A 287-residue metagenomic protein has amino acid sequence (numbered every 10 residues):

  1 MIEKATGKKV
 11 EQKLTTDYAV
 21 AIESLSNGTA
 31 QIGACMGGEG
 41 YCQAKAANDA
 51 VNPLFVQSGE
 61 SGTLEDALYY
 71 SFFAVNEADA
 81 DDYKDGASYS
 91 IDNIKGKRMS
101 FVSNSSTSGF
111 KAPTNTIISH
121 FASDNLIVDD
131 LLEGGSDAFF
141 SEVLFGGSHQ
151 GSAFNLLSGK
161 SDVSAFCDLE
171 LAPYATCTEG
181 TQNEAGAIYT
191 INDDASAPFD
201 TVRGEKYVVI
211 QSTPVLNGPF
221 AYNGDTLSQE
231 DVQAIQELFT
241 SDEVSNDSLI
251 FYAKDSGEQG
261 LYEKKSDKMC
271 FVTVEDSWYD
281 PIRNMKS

Functional and structural regions predicted by a protein language model:
M1, T226-S287: An extracytoplasmic/periplasmic, membrane-proximal ligand-sensing/linker region
M1-C42: Extracytoplasmic small-molecule ligand-binding "clamshell" domains of the periplasmic binding protein/Venus flytrap
E3, I22, S26, Y41 (+5 more regions): Extracytoplasmic/secreted envelope proteins and their assembly/folding machinery, especially bacterial periplasmic
L25-S26, I94, L156-L157: Hydrophobic residues within well-ordered alpha-helices
A30, R98-T107, E142-V143, A221-G224 (+1 more regions): Second-shell loop/turn segments in exported
Q31-M36, P53, D162-D168: Paired acidic/hydrophobic, glycine-rich loop segments that form the ligand-binding mouth/hinge of periplasmic-binding
Q57-A122: A conserved helix-loop-strand patch within extracytoplasmic ligand-binding domains of the periplasmic binding
D81, R98, G109-S228: Pocket-lining segment of extracytoplasmic ligand-binding domains
